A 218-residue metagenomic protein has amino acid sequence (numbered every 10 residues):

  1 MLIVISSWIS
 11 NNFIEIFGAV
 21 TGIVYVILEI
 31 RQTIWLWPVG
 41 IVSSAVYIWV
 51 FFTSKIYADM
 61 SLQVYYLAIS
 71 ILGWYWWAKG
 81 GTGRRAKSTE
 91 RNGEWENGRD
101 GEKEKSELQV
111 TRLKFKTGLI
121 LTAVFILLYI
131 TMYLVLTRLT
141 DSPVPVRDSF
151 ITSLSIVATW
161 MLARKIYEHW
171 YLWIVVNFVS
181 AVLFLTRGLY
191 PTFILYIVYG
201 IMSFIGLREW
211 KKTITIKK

Functional and structural regions predicted by a protein language model:
M1-Q32, L36, G80-G81, T111-K218: Polytopic alpha-helical membrane-helix bundles and their juxtamembrane interface segments in multi-pass membrane
F17, L36-V42, A58: Generic alpha-helical scaffold signal
I34-L36, W49, M60-V64, T89 (+3 more regions): Generic low-polarity alpha-helical segments
G40-W49, D148-L154: Internal transmembrane alpha-helices of multipass membrane proteins
V42-R85, S106-E107: Hydrophobic/aromatic-rich structural module bridging two neighboring secondary-structure elements via a short loop
T53, L72, G101, V179 (+1 more regions): A generic structural signal for solvent-exposed, polar alpha-helical segments
Y66, G101-K103, F184: Extended rod-forming repeat segments used as scaffolds/tethers
T82-R112, I214-K218: Short, basic, low-complexity termini and linkers enriched in Ser/Thr/Gly/Pro that act as targeting/leader peptides
